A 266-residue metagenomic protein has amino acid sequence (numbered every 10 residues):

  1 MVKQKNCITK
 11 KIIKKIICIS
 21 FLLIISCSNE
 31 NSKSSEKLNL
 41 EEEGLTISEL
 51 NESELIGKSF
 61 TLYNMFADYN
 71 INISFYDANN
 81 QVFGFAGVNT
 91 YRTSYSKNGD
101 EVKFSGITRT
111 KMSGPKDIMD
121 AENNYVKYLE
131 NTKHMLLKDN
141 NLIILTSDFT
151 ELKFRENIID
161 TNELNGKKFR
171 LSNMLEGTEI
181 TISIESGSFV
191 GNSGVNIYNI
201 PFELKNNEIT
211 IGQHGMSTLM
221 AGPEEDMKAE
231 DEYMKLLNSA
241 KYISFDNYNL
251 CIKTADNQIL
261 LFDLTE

Functional and structural regions predicted by a protein language model:
M1-I12: N-terminal secretory signal peptides that target proteins for export/translocation
T9-K10, I16, N257: Terminal low-complexity interaction tails
K15-S26: Bacterial N-terminal signal peptides
C27-E266: Lipid interaction determinants
